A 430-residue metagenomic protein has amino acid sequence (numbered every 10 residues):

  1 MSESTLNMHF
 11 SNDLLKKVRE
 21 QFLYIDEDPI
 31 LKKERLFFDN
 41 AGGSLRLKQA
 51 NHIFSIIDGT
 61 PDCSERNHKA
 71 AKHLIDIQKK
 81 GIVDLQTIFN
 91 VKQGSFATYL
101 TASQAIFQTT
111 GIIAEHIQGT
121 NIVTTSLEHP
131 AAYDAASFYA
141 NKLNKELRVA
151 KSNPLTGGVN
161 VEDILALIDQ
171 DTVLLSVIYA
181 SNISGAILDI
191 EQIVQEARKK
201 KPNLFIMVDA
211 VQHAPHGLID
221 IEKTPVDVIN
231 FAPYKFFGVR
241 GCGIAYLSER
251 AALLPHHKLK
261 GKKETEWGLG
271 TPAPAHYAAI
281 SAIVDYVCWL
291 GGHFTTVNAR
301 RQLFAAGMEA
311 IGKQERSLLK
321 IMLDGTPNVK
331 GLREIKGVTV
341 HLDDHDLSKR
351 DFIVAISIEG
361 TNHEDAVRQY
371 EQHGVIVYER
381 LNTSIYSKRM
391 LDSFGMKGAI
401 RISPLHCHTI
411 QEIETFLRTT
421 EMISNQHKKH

Functional and structural regions predicted by a protein language model:
M1-H430: Pyridoxal 5′-phosphate
